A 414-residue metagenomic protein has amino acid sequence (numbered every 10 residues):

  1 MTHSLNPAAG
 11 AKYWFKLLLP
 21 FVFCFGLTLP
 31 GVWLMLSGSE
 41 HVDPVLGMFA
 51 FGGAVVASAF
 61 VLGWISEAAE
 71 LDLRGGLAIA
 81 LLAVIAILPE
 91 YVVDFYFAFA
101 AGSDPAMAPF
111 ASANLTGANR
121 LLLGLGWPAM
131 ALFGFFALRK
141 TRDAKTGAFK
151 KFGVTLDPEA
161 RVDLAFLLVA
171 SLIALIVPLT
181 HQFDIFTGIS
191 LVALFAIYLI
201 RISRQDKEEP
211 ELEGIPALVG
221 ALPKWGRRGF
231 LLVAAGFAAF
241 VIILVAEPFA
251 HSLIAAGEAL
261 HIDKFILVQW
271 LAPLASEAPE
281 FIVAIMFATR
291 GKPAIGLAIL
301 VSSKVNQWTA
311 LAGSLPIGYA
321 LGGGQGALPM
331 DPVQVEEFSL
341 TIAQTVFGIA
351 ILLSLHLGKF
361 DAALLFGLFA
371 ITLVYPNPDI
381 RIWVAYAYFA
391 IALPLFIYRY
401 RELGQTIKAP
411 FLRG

Functional and structural regions predicted by a protein language model:
M1-G414: Hydrophobic alpha-helical segments, chiefly the membrane-spanning helices and signal/signal-anchor peptides
